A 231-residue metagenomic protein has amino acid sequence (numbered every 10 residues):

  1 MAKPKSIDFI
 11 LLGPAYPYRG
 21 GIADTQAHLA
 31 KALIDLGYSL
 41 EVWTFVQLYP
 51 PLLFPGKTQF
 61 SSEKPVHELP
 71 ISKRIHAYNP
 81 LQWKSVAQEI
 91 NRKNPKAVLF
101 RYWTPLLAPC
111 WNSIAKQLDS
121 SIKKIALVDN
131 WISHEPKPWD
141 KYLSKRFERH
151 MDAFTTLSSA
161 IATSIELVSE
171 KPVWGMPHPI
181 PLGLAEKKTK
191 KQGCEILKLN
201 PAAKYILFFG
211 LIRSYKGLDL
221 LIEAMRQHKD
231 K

Functional and structural regions predicted by a protein language model:
M1-Y49, F54, D119-I122, A153 (+1 more regions): N-terminal subdomain of nucleotide-sugar transferases
A15-R19, K31-R92, I161, E166: N-terminal strand-loop element at the rim of the active site of nucleotide-sugar-dependent glycosyltransferases
I34, I132-D152: A conserved, positively charged/aromatic
I71-A77, S85-A108, I122-I125: Short N-terminal targeting/anchoring amphipathic segment
K96-L99, A115-H134, A153-T155: Active-site proximal beta-strand in glycosyltransferases
A160, P179: Carbohydrate-associated surface elements
A185-L199: A short helix/loop element that forms part of the nucleotide-sugar donor recognition site in Leloir-type
L199-K216, I222-M225: Conserved donor-binding/catalytic core segment of Leloir-type glycosyltransferases
